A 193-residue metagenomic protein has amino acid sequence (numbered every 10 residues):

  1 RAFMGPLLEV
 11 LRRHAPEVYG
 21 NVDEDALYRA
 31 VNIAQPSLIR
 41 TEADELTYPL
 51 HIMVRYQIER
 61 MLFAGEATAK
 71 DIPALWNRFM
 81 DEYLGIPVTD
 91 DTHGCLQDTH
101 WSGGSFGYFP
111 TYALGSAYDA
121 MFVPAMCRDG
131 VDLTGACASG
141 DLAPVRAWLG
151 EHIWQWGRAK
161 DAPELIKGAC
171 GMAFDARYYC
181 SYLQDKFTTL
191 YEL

Functional and structural regions predicted by a protein language model:
R1-A67: A conserved active-site cap/scaffold subdomain adjacent to cofactor or substrate pockets
I52, Y56-L193: C-terminal, non-catalytic "cap/extension" segments appended to globular domains
